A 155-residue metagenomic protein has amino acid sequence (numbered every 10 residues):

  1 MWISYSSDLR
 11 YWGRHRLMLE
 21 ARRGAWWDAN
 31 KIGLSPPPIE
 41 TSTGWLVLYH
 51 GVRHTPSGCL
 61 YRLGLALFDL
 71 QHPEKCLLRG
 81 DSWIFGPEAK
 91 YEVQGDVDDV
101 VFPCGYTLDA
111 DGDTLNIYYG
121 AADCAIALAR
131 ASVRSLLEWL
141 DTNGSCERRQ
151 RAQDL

Functional and structural regions predicted by a protein language model:
M1-N30, I39-D99, A110-L155: Beta-rich carbohydrate-recognition and catalytic domains
L34-P37, F102-G105: Beta-propeller and closely related beta-sheet repeat lectin domains
